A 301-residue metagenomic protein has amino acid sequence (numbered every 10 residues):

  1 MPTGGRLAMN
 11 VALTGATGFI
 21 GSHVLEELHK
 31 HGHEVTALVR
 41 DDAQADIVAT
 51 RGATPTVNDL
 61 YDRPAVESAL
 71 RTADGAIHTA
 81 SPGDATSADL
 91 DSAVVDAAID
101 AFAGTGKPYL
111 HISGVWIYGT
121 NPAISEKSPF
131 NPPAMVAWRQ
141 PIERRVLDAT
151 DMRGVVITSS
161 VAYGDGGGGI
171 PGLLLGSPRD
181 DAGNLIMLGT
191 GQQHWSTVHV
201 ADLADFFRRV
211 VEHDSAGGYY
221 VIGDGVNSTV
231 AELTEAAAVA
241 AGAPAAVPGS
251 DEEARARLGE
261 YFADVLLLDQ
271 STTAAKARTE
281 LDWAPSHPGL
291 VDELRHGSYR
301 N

Functional and structural regions predicted by a protein language model:
V11-H31: N-terminal Rossmann NAD(P)H-binding glycine-rich loop of SDR-like oxidoreductase domains
E34, V95-V136: Conserved Rossmann-fold NAD(P)-dependent oxidoreductase catalytic core, especially the SDR/UDP-sugar
A65-L110: NAD(P)-cofactor binding segment of oxidoreductase domains
E143-G166: Conserved beta-loop-beta element that borders a ligand/cofactor-binding pocket
Y163-L175, D181, R209-Y220, V226: Glycine/proline-rich active-site loop of Rossmann-fold NAD(P)-dependent oxidoreductases
G176-V198: A conserved pocket-lining segment of Rossmann-fold NAD(P)-dependent short-chain dehydrogenase/reductase
A204-F262: Mid/C-terminal beta-alpha module of Rossmann-like enzyme folds, strongest in SDR-family dehydrogenases/epimerases
P288-N301: Amphipathic terminal alpha-helices
